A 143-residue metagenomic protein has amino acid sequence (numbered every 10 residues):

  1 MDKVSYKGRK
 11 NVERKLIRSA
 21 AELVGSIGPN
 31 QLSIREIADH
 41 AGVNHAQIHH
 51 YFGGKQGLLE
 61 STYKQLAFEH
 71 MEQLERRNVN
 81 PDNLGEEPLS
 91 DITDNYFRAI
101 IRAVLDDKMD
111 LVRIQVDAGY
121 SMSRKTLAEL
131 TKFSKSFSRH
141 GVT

Functional and structural regions predicted by a protein language model:
M1-N11: N-terminal intrinsically disordered/low-complexity leader segments
K15, S19-G57, S61: Helix-turn-helix
V43, G53, I101-L105, M109: A broad detector of the eukaryotic-type serine/threonine protein kinase catalytic domain
L59-L66, V112: Alpha-helical DNA-contacting segments of helix-turn-helix folds
M71-D107, K125: Hydrophobic alpha-helical connector segments
M71-R76, K108-S134: Amphipathic alpha-helical packing segments from all-alpha helical-bundle domains
D94-I101, K135-T143: Hydrophobic alpha-helical segments that form the core of small-molecule binding pockets and/or dimer interfaces
